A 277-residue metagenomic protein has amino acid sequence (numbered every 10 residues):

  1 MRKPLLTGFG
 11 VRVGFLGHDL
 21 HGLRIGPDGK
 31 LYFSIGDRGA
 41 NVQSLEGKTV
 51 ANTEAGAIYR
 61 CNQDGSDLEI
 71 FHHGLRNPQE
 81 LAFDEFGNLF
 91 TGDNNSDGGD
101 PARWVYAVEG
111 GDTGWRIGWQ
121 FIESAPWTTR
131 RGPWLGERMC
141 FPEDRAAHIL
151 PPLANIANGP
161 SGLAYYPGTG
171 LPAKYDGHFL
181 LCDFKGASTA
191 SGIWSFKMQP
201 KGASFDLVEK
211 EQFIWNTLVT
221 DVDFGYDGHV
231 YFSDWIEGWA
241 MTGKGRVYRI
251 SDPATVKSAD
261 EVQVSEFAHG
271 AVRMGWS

Functional and structural regions predicted by a protein language model:
M1-S277: Beta-propeller domains with acidic blade repeats across secreted/periplasmic ectodomains and cytosolic WD/CNH propellers
